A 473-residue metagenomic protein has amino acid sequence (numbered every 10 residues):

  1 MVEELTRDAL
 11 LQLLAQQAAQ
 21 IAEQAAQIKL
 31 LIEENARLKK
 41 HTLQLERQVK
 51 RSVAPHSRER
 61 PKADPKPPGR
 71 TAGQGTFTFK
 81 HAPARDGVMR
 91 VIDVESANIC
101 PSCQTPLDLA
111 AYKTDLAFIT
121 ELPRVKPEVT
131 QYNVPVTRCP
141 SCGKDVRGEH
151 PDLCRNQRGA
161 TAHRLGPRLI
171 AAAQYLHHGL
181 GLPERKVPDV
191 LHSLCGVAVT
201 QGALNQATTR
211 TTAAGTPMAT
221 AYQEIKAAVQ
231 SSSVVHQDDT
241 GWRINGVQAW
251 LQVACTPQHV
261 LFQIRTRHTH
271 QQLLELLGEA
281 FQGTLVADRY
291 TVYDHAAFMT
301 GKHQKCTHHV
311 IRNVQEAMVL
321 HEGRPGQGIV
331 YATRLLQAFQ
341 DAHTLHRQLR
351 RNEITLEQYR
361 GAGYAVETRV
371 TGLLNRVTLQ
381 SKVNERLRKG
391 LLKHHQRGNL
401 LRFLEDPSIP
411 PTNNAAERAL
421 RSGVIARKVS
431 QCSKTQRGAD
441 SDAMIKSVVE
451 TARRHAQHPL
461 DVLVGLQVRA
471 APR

Functional and structural regions predicted by a protein language model:
M1-T161, Q237, A287, Y359: Short, flexible loop/hinge motifs at secondary-structure junctions
A22, K29-L30, L43, K80 (+3 more regions): Catalytic center-proximal scaffold of phosphoryl-transfer enzymes
